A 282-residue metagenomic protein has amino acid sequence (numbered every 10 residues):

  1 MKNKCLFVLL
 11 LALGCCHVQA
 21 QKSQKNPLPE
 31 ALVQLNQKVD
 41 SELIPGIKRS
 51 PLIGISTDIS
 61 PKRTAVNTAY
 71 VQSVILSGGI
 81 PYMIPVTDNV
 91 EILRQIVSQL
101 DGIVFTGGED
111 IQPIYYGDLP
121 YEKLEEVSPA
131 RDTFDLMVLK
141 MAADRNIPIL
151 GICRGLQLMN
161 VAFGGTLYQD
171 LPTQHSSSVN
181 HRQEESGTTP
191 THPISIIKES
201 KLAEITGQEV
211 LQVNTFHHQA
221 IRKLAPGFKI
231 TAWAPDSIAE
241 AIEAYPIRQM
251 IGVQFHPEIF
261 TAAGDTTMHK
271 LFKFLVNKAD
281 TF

Functional and structural regions predicted by a protein language model:
K2-C5, C15-I152, N160-V161, Y168 (+5 more regions): N-terminal beta1-alpha1 cap of cysteine-dependent amidohydrolase-like domains
C153, H217, H256: Active-site glycine-centered loops adjacent to acidic/histidine catalytic or metal-binding residues that shape
L156: The feature captures the ABC ATPase H-loop/switch
T188, S195-I196, Q212-T215, Q254: Short aromatic/basic micro-patch
Q208-H218, L224-A232, Y245: An extended, acidic
T231, I238-Y245, I251: Short, surface-exposed beta-strand/loop micro-motifs that present aromatic residues
Q249-F260: Short helix/strand-capping connector loops at secondary-structure junctions
